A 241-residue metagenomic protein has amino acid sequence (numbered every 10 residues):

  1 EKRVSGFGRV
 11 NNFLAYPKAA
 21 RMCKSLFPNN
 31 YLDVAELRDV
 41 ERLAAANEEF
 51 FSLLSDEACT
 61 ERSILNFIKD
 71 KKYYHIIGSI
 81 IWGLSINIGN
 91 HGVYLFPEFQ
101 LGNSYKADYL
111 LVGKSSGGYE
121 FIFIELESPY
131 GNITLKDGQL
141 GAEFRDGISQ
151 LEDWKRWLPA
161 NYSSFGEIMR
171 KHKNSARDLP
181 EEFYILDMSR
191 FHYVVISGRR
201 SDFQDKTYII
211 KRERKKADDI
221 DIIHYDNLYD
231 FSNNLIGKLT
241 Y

Functional and structural regions predicted by a protein language model:
E1-Y241: Charged, terminal alpha-helix-loop-beta segments that serve as non-catalytic nucleic-acid engagement and/or assembly
